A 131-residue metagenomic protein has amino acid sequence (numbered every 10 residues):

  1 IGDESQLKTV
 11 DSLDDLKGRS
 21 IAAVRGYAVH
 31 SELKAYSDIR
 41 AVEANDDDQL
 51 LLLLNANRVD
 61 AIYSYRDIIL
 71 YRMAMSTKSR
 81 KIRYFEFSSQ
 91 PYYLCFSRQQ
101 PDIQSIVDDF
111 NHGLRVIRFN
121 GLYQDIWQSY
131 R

Functional and structural regions predicted by a protein language model:
G2-D3, R25-Y27, D46-D47, Y63-M73 (+1 more regions): Beta->alpha turn/N-cap motifs
G2-S20: Flexible hinge/capping segments at coil-to-helix
L7, R19, Y27, F96-Y130: Extended ligand-binding regions for polar small-molecule ligands
L7, S20-Y36, R66: Secondary-structure junction motif
D15, A35-Y36, D48-D67, M75-S76: Short helices/loops that flank or line small-molecule/ion binding pockets
A22-A23, I62, C95: Short, well-ordered beta-strand segments
L33-N45: A local structural motif
A74-N111: Periplasmic-binding protein-like
